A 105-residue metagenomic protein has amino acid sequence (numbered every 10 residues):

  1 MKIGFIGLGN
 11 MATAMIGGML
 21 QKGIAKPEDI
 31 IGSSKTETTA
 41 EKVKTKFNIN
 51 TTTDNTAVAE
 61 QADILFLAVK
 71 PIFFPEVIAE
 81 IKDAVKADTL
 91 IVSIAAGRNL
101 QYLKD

Functional and structural regions predicted by a protein language model:
M1-K46, N50-T53, A57-E60: NAD(P)+-binding Rossmann beta1-loop-alpha1 motif at the extreme N-terminus of oxidoreductases
E37, F47, N55-E60, I64-D105: Rossmann-like NAD(P)(H) cofactor-binding subdomain of soluble oxidoreductases
